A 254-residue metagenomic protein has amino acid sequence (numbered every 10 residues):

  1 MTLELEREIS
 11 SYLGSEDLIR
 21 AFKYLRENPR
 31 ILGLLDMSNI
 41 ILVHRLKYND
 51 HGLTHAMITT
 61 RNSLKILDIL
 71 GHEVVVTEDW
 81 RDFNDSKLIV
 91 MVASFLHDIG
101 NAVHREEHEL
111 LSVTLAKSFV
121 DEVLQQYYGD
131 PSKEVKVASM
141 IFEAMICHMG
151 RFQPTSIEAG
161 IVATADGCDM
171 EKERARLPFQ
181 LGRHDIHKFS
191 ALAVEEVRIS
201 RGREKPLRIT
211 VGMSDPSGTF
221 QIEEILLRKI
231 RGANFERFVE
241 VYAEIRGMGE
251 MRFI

Functional and structural regions predicted by a protein language model:
M1-E27, K47-M57, R61-N84, L96 (+3 more regions): Divalent metal-dependent phosphate-bond-processing catalytic cores, especially two-metal-ion Mg2+/Mn2+ enzymes that act
A21-V43: Short alpha-helical hairpin
F83, D130-A138: Membrane-interface starts of transmembrane alpha-helices
I89-A93: Active-site alpha-helix of zinc metalloproteases
H104-E107, G129, K133, G218: Short acidic, glycine/proline-enriched loop segments that cap or flank alpha-helices
E107-K117: Post-HEXXH active-site segment of zinc metalloproteases
E122-K133, F152: Inter-helical turn/loop segments and adjacent helix faces that build the functional surface of alpha-helical bundle
V137-M140, I146-M149: An acidic, phosphate/nucleotide-engaging active-site surface
